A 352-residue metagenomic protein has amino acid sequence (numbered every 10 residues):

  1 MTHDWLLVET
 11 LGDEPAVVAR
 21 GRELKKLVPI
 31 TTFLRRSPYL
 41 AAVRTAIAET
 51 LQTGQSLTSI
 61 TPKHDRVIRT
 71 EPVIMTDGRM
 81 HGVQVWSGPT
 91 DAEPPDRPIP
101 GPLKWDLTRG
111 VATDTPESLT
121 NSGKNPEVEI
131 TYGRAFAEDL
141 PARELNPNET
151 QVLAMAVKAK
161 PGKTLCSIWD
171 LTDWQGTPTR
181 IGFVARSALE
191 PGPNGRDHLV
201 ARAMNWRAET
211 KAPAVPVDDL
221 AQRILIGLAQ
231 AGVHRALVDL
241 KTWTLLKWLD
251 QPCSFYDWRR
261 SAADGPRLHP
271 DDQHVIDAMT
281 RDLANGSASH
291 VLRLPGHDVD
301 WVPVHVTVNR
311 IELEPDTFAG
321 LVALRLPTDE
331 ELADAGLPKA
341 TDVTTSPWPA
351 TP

Functional and structural regions predicted by a protein language model:
M1-A42: Charged, amphipathic alpha-helical stretches
M1-D13, E314-D316, L326-P352: Actinobacteria-biased recognition of intrinsically disordered, low-complexity terminal regions
M1-G12, A16, G88-L119, A212-Q251: Sensory modules in modular signal-transduction proteins
K26, L34-A212, F255-P338: Sensory/regulatory domains in signal-transduction proteins
